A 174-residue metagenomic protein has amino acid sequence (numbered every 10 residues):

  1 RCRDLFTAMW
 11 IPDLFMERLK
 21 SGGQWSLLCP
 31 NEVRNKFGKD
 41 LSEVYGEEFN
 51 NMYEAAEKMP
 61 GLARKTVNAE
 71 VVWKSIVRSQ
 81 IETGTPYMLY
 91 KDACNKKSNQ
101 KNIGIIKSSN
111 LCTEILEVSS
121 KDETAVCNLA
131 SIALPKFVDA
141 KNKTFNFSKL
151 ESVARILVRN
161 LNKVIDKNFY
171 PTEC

Functional and structural regions predicted by a protein language model:
R1-F147, F169-C174: Active-site cavity-forming subdomains of large catalytic enzyme subunits
E32, V153-C174: Internal maturation/activation junctions in enzymes
K121, K149, V153-I156: A generic short alpha-helical patch detector that favors 3-5-residue windows in or near N-terminal regions
